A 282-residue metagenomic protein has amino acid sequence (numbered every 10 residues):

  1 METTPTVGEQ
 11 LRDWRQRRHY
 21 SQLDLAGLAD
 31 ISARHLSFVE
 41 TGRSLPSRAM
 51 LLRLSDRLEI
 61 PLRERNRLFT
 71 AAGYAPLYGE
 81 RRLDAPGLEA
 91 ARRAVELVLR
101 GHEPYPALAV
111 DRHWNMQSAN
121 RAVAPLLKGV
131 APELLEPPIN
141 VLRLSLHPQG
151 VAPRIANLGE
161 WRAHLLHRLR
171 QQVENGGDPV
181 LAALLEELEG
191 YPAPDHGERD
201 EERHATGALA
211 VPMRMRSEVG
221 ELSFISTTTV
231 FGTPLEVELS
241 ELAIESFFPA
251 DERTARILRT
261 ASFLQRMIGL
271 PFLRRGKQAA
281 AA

Functional and structural regions predicted by a protein language model:
M1-R18: A short, Lys/Arg-rich alpha-helix, primarily the initiator
L11, L25-A26, L36-V39: Conserved hydrophobic/aromatic packing and binding residues within compact polymer-binding modules
Q16, G27, D56: Alpha-helical residues within the helix-turn-helix
D30-L45, R53-S55: Recognition helix of helix-turn-helix/homeodomain-like DNA-binding domains that insert into the DNA major groove
A49-L52, D56-L88: Short amphipathic recognition helices of helix-turn-helix/homeodomain-type DNA-binding modules
G87-L88, E96-P106, V110, Q117-A280: Hydrophobic protein-protein interaction segments
